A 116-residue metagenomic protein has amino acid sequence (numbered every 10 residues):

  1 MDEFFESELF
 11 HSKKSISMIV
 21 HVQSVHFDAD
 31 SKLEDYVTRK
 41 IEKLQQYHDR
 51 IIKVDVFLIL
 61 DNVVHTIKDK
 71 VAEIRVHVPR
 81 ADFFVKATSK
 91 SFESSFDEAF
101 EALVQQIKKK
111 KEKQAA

Functional and structural regions predicted by a protein language model:
D2-A116: N-terminal, polar/charged subdomain of small-to-medium soluble alpha/beta proteins
